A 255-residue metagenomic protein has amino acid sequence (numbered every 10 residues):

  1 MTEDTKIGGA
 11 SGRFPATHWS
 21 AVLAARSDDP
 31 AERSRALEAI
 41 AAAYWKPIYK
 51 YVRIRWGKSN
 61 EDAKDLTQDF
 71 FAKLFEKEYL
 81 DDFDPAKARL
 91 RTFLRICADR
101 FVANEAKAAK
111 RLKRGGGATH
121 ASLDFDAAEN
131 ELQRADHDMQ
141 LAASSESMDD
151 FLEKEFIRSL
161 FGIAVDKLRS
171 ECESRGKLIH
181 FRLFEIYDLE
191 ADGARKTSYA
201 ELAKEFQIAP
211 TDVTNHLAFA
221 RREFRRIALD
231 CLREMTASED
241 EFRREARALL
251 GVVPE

Functional and structural regions predicted by a protein language model:
M1-E255: Intrinsic, short, N-terminal disordered tails of RNA polymerase sigma-factor systems
